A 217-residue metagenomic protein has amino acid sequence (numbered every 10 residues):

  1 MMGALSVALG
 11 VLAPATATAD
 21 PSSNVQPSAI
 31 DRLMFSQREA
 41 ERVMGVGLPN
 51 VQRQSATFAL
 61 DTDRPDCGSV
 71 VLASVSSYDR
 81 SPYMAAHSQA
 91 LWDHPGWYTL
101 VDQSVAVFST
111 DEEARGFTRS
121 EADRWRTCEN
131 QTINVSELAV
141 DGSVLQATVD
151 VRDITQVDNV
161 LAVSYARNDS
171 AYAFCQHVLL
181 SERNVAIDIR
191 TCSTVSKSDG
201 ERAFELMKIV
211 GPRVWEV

Functional and structural regions predicted by a protein language model:
M1-A19: Secretory targeting and sorting signals
T18-W92: N-terminal "mature-domain start" segment
G47-P49, S55-T62, W125-Y172, E216: Short Gly/Thr-rich strand-loop-strand
A86-D93, F174-E182: Short, surface-exposed beta-strand/loop micro-motifs that present aromatic residues
H87-R119: A short acidic-to-branched-hydrophobic micro-motif
L100-D102, S170-H177: Short, surface-exposed coil-to-beta transition loops
V101-S104, L180, N184-S193: Short, well-ordered beta-strand elements
R190-V217: Surface-exposed amphipathic alpha-helical segments
